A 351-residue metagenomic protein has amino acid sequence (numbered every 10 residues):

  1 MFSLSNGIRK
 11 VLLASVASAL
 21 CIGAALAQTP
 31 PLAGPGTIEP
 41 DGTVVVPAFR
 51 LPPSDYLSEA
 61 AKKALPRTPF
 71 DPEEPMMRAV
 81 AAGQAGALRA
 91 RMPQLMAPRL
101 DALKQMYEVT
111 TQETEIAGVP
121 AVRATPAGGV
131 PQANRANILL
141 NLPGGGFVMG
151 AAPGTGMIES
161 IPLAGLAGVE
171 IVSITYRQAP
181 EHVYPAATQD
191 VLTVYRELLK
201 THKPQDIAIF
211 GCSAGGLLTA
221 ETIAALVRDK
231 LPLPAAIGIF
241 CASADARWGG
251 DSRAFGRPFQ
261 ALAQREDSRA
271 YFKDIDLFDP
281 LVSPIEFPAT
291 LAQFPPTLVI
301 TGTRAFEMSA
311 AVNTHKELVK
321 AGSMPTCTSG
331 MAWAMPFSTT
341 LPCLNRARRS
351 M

Functional and structural regions predicted by a protein language model:
F2-S15: Bacterial N-terminal signal peptides that target proteins for export
G7, A60, P75, A87 (+3 more regions): Exposed alpha-helical structural elements
A14-G23: Bacterial N-terminal signal peptides
I22, A60-A61: Juxtamembrane/membrane-water interface recognition
Q28-L57, K63-G83, Q105-M351: Alpha/beta-hydrolase superfamily serine-hydrolase fold, recognizing
G86-T114: A domain-start/cap signature at the N-terminus of enzymes
